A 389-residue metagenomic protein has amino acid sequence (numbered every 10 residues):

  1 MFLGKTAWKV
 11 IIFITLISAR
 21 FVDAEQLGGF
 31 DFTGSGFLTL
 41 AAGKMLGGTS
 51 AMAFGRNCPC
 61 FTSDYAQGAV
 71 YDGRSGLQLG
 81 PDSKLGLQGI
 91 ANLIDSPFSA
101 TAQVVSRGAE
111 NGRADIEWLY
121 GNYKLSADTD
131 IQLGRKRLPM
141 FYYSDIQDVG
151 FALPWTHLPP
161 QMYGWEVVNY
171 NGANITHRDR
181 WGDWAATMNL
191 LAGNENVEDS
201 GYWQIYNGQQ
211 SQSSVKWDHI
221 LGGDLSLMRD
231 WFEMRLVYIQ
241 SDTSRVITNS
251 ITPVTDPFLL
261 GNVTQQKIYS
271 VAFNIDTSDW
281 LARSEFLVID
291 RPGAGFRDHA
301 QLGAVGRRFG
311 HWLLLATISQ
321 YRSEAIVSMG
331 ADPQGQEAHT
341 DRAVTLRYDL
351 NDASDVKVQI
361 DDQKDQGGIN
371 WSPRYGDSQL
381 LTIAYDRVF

Functional and structural regions predicted by a protein language model:
M1-L27: Cleavable N-terminal export/targeting peptides
Q26-Y65: Transmembrane beta-strand segments of Gram-negative outer membrane beta-barrel proteins
L27, E233-F389: Outer-membrane beta-barrel pore domains
F30, L79-L85, R113-E117, V167-N171 (+5 more regions): Residues that define the transmembrane beta-barrel architecture of outer-membrane proteins
F37-G43, Q103-R107, K136-L138, L191-E195 (+7 more regions): Outer-membrane beta-barrel pore domains and translocons
A41, R74-E198, S226-R229, A304-R307 (+2 more regions): Outer membrane beta-barrel
A42-S50, P97, G108-G112, P139-Y143 (+7 more regions): Gram-negative outer-membrane beta-barrel proteins
E198-S200, Q204-V246: Loop-centered beta-sheet repeat module
